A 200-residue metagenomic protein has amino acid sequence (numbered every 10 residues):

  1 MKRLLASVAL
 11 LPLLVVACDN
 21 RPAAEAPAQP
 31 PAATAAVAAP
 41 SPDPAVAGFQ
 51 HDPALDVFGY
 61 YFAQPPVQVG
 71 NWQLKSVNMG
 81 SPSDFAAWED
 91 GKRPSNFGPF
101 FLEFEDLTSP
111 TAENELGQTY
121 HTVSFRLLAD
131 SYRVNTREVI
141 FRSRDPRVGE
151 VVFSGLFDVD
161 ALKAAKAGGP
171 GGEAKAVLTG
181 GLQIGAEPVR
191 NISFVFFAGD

Functional and structural regions predicted by a protein language model:
M1-V8: Bacterial N-terminal signal peptides that target proteins for export
L14-A17: C-terminal motif of bacterial Sec signal peptides marking the signal peptidase cleavage site
D19-P42: Short, low-complexity, disordered segments immediately C-terminal to signal peptides in bacterial exported proteins
P42-D200: Central antiparallel beta-sheet cores of small beta-barrel/beta-sandwich binding domains
